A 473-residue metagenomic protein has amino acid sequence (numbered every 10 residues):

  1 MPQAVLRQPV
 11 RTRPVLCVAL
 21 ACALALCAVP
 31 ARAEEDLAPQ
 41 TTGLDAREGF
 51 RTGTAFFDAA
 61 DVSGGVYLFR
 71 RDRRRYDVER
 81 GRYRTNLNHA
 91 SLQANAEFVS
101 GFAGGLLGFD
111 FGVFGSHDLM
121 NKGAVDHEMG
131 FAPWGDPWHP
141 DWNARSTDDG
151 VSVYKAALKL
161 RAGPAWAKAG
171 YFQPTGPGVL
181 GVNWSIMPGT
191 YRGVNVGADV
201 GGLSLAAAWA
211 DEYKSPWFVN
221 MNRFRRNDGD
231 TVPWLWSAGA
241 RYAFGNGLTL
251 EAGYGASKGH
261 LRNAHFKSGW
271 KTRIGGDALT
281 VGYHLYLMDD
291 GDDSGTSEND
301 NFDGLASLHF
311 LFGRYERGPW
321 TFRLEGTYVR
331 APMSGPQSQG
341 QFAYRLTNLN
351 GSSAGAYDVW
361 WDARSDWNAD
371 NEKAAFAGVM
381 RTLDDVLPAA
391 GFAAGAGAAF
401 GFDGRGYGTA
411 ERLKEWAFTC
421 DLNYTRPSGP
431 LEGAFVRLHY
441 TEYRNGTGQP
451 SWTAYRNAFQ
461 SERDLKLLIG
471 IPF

Functional and structural regions predicted by a protein language model:
A33-G170, A198, R381, D421-P427 (+1 more regions): Beta-barrel outer-membrane channel/assembly domains of diderm bacteria
D58, N88-A94, G150-Y154, P188-R192 (+7 more regions): Residues that define the transmembrane beta-barrel architecture of outer-membrane proteins
G65-R71, G112-S116, F172-P174, A210-E212 (+8 more regions): Outer-membrane beta-barrel pore domains and translocons
R75-G81, K122-H127, G178-I186, P216-F224 (+5 more regions): Outer-membrane beta-barrel translocator domains and adjoining extracellular loop/strand segments of Gram-negative
L106-L107, P164-K168, G202-A207, K214 (+6 more regions): Repeated loop/turn-to-beta-strand initiation elements of outer-membrane beta-barrel proteins
A167-V182, L205-D211, A238, N246-K258 (+5 more regions): Transmembrane beta-strand segments that form the barrel wall of outer-membrane beta-barrel proteins
A206-L235, G276-R364, Y440-L465: Outer-membrane beta-barrel translocator/channel fold
A331-P427: C-terminal structural cap/anchor segments
